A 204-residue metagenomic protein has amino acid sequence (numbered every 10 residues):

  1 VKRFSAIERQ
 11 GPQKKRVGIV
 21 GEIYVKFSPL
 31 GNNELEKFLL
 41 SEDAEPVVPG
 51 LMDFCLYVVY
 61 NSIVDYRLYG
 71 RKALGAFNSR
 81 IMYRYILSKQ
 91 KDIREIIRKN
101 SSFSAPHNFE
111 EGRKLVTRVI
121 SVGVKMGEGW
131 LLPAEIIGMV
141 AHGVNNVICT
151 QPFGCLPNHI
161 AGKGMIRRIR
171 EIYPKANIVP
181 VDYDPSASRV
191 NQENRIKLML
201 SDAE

Functional and structural regions predicted by a protein language model:
V1-E204: An N-terminal assembly and electron-transfer interface module characteristic of large anaerobic redox and radical
